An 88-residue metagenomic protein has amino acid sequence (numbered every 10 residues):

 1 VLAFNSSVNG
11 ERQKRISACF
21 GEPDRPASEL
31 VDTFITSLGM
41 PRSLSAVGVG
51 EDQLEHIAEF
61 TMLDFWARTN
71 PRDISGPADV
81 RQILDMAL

Functional and structural regions predicted by a protein language model:
V1-Q53, R68-T69: Gly/Pro-rich interdomain helix-loop hinge
E51-L88: Short, amphipathic C-terminal "tail helix"
